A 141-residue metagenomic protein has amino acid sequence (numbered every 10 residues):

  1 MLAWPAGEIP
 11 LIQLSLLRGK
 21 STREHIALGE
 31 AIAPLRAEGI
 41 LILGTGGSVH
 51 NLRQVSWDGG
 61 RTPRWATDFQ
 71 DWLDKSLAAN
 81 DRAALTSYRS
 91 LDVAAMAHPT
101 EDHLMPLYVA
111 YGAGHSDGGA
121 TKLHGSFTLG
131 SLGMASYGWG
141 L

Functional and structural regions predicted by a protein language model:
M1-L16: His/Asp/Glu-rich, glycine-adjacent segments that coordinate divalent cations and/or stabilize oxyanion chemistry on
I9-P10, R18-L41, T45-L141: Surface-exposed, charge/polar-rich loops and edge strands
